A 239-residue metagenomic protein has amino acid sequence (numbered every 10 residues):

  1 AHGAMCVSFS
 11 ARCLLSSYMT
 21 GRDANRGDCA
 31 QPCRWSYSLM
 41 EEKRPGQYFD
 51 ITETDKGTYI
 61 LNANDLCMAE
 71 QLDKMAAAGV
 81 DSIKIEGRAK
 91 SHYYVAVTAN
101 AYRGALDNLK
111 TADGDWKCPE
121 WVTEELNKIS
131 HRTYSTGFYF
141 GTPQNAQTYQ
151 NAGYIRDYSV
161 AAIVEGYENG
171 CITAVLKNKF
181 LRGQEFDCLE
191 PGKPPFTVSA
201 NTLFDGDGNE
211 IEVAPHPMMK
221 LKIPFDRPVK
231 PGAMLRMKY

Functional and structural regions predicted by a protein language model:
A1-S82, A89-E165, T173-Y239: Active-site pocket-lining/capping segments in soluble small-molecule metabolic enzymes
